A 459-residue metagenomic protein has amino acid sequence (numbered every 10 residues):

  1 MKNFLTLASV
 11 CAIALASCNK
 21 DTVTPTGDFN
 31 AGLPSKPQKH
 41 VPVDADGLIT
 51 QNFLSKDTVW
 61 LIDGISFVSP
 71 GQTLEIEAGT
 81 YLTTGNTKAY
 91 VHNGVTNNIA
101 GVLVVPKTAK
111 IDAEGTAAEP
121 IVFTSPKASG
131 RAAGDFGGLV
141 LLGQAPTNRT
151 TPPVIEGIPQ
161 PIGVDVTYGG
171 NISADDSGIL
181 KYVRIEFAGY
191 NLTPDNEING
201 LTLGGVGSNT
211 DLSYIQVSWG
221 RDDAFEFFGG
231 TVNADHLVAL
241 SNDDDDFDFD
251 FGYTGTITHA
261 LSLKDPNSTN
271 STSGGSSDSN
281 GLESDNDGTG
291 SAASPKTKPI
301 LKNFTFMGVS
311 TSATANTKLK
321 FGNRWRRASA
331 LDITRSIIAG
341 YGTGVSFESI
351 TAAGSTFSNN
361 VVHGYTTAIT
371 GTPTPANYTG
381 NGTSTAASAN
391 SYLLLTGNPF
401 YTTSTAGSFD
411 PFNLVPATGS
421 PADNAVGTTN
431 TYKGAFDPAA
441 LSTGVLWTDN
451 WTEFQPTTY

Functional and structural regions predicted by a protein language model:
M1-K2, S241: Polar low-complexity intrinsically disordered regions
K2-S9: Sec-dependent signal peptide recognition, specifically the positively charged N-region followed immediately by
S9-C11, T418: Generic low-complexity, intrinsically disordered sequence content enriched in small uncharged/hydrophobic residues
C11-A12, F29: Repetitive helical segments and hydrophobic/amphipathic motifs
A14-S17: C-terminal motif of bacterial Sec signal peptides marking the signal peptidase cleavage site
N19-Y459: Beta-strand/loop edge motif enriched in small/polar residues
